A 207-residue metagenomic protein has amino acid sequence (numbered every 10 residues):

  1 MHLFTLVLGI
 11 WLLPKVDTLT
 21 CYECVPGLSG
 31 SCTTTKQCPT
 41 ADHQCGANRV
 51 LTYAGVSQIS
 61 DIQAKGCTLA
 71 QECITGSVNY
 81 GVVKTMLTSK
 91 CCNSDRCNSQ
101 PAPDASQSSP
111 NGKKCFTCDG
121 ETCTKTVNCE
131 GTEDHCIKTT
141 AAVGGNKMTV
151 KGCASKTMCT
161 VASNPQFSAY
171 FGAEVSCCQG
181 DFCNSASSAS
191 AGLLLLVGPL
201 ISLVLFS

Functional and structural regions predicted by a protein language model:
H2-S207: Disulfide-rich, cysteine-dense mature extracellular segments of secreted or cell-surface proteins
